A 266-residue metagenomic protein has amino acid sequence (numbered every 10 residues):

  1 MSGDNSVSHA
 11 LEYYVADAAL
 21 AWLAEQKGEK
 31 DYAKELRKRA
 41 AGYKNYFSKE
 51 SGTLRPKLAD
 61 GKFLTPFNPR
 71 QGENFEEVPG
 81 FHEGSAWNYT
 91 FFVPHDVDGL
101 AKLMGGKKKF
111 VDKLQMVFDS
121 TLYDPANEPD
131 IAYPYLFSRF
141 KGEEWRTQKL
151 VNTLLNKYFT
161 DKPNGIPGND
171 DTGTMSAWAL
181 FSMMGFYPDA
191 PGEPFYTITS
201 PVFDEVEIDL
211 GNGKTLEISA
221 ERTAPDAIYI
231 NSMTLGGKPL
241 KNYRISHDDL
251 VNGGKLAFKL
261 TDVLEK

Functional and structural regions predicted by a protein language model:
M1-T215, D248, G254-K255: Active-site core of glycosidic bond-cleaving carbohydrate-active enzymes
D119, N212, L216-A220, D262-K266: Short, intrinsically disordered, low-complexity segments enriched in Ser/Thr and Pro
S200-N252: C-terminal structured "cap/appendage" subdomains that terminate the fold
H247-K266: C-terminal beta-strand-rich structural cap/linker in extracellular carbohydrate-active enzymes
